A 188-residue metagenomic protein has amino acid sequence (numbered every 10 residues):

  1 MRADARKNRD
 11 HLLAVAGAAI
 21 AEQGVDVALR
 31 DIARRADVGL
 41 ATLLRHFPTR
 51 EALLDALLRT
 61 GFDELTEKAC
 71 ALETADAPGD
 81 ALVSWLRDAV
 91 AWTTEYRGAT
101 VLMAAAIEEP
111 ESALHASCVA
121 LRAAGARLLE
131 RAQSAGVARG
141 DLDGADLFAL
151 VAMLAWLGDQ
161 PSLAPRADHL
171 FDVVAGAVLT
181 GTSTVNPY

Functional and structural regions predicted by a protein language model:
M1-D26, R30-R34, A52-D55: Basic, helix-initiating cap at the start of DNA-binding domains
M1-K7, E108, V185-Y188: N-terminal intrinsically disordered/low-complexity leader segments
I20, A28-L29, G39, R50 (+3 more regions): Amphipathic alpha-helical segments enriched in hydrophobic/aromatic and basic residues that form the DNA-contacting
D37-F47: Short hydrophobic/aromatic patch on the recognition helix
A56, C70-E95, P110-A113: Hydrophobic alpha-helical connector segments
V101-E111: Short linear capping/connector segments at secondary-structure termini
A113-S117, S134-A149, P161-R166: All-alpha amphipathic helical-bundle segments outside canonical DNA-binding/catalytic cores that form hydrophobic
A123, R127-A135, M153, L157-Y188: C-terminal peripheral helix-coil segments that are non-catalytic and often amphipathic
